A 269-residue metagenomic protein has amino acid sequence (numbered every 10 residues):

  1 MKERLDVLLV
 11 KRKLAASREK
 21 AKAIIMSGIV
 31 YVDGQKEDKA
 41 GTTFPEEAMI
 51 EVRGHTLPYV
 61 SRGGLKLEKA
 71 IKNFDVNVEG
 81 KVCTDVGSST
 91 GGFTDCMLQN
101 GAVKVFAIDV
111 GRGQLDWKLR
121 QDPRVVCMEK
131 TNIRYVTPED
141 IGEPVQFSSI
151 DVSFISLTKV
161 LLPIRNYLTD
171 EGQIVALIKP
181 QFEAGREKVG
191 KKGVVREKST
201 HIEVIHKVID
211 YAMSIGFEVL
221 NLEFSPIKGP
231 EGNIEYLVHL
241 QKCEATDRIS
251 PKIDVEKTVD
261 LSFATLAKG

Functional and structural regions predicted by a protein language model:
M1-A48, V82-C83: A basic, amphipathic helix-loop patch mediating RNA/tRNA/ribosome contacts
L14, K72-E79, I141-G142: Glycine-rich helix-loop-beta junction characteristic of Rossmann-like nucleotide cofactor-binding loops
V78-S89: Conserved class I S-adenosyl-L-methionine
T90-G101: Conserved SAM-binding loop of SAM-dependent methyltransferases across substrates and taxa, primarily the Class I
F106-K159: S-adenosyl-L-methionine
T158-V175: A short glycine-rich, Lys/Arg-flanked "PGG" loop and its adjoining helix->strand segment in the class I
P180-R196: Short, glycine-/aromatic-enriched active-site segment of Class I SAM-dependent methyltransferases
I234-G269: Flexible, glycine-/basic-rich loop-and-beta segments that form/coincide with the SAM-dependent methyltransferase
